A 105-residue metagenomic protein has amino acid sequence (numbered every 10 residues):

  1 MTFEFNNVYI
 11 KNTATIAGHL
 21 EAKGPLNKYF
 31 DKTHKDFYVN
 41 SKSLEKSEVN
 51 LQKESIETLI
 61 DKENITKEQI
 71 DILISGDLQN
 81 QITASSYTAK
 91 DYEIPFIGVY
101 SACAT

Functional and structural regions predicted by a protein language model:
M1-I97: Conserved "HGTGT" condensation-loop signature of ketosynthase/thiolase-family condensing enzymes that catalyze
P95-T105: Cysteine-centered functional microenvironments
